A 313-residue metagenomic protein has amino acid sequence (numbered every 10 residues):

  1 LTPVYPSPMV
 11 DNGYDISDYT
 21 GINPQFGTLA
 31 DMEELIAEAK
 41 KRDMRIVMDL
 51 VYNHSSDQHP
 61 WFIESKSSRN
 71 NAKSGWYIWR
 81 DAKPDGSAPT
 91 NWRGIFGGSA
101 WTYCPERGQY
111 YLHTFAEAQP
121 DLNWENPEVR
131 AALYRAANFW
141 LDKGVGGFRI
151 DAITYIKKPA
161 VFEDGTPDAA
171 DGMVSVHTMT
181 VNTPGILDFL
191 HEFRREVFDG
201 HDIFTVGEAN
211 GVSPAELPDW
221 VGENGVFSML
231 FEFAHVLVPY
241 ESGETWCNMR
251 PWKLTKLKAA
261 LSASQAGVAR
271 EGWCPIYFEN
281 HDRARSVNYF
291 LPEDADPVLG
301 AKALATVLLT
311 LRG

Functional and structural regions predicted by a protein language model:
L1-G313: Active-site and adjacent substrate-binding regions of carbohydrate-active enzymes
